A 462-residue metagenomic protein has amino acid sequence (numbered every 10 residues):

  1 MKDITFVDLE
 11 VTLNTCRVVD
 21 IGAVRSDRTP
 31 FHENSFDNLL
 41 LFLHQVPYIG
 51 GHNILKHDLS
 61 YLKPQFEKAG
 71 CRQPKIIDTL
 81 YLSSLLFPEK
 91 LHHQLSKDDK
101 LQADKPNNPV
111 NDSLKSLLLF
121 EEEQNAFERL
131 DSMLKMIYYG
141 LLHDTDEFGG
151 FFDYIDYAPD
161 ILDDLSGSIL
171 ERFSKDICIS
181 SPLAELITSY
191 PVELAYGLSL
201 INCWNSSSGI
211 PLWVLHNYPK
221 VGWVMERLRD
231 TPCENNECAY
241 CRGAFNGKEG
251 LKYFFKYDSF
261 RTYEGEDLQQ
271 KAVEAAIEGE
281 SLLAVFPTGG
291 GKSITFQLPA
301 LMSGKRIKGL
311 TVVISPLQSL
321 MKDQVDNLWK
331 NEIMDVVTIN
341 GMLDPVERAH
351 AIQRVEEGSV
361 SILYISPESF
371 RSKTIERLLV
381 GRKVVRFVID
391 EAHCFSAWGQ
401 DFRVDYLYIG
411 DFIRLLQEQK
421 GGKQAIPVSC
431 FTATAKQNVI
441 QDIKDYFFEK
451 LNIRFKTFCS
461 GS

Functional and structural regions predicted by a protein language model:
R25-S96, K100-Q102, P106-F127: Conserved DEDDh/DEDDy metal-dependent 3′-5′ exonuclease domain
Q65, L320-P345, H350, R354-E357 (+1 more regions): Conserved helix-turn-beta segment of the N-terminal RecA-like "Helicase ATP-binding" lobe in SF1/SF2 helicases
L95-S180, A184: Acidic, Mg2+-coordinating catalytic module of metal-dependent nucleases/exonucleases that use a two-metal-ion mechanism
P191-F245: Interdomain "pre-motor" coupling segment immediately N-terminal to P-loop NTPase/helicase cores
E237-V285: Conserved pre-motif I regulatory segment
V285-G290, T295-V336, E418-Q424: Conserved SF1/SF2 helicase motif Ia
L301, D326, L343-R386, C394-Q400: Conserved helix/coil segment N-terminal to the catalytic DExD/H
V380-G381, V385-R386, H393-C459: Post-DEXD/H (motif II) to motif III coupling segment of the RecA-like Helicase ATP-binding lobe
